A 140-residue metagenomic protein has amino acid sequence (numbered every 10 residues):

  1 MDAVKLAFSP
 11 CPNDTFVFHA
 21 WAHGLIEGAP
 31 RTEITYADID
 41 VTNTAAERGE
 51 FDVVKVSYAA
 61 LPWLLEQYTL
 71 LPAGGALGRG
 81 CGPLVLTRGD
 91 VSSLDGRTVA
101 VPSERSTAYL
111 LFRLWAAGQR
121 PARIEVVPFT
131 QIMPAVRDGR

Functional and structural regions predicted by a protein language model:
M1-A76, P83, T87: N-terminal hydrophobic or amphipathic helices and topogenic motifs
D2-H23, P83-R140: Bilobed "Venus flytrap"/periplasmic-binding protein-like clamshell domains and structurally analogous long
